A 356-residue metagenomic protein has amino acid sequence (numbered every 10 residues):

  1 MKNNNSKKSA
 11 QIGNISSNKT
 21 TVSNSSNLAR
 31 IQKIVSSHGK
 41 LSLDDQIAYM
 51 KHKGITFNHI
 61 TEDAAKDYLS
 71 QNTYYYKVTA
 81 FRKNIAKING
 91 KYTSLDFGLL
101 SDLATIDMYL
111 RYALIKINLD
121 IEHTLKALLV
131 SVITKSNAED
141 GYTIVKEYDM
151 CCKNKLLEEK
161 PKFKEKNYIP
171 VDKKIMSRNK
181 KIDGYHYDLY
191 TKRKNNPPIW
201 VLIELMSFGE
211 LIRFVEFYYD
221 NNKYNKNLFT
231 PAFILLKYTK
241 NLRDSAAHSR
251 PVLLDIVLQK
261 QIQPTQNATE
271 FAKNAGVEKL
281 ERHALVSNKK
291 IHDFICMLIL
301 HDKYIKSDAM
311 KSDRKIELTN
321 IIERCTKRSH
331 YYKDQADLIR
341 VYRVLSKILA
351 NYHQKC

Functional and structural regions predicted by a protein language model:
M1-N241, L253-C356: Extended intrinsically disordered or low-complexity regions, especially N/C-terminal cytosolic tails and loops, rather
S249: Acidic/aromatic/glycine-rich contiguous surface patches that form carbohydrate-binding/processing clefts and analogous
